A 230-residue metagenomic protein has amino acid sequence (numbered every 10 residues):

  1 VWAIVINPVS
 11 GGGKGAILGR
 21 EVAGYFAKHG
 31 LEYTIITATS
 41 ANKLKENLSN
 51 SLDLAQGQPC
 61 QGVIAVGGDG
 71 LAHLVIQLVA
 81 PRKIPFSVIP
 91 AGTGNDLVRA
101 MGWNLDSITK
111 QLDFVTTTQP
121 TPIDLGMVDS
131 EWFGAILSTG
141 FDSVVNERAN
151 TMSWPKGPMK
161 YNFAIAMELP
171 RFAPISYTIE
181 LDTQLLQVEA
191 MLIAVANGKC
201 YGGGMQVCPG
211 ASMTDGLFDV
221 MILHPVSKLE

Functional and structural regions predicted by a protein language model:
V1-V63, H73: ATP/NTP phosphate-donor binding region
A3-V5, K28-H29, A38, A80-P85 (+1 more regions): Catalytic core of DAGKc-family lipid kinases
P8, L137-S143, A196-K199, H224-V226: Glycine-rich beta-alpha junction loops
P8, V66-G68, I89-G92, N197: Glycine-rich beta-strand-to-loop/alpha-helix junction loops that act as flexible
G15, L74-Q77, V98-A100, G204-M205: Short glycine-/acidic-enriched loop or helix-start segments at secondary-structure transitions that form or flank
T39-N42, V66-G70, G92, G140 (+1 more regions): Short beta->alpha linker loops
K43, L74-V75, D96-L97, V144 (+1 more regions): Phosphate- and divalent-cation-binding pockets in alpha/beta enzyme and binding domains that engage nucleotide-derived
S176, L181-T183, E189-E230: Internal anion-binding site segments
